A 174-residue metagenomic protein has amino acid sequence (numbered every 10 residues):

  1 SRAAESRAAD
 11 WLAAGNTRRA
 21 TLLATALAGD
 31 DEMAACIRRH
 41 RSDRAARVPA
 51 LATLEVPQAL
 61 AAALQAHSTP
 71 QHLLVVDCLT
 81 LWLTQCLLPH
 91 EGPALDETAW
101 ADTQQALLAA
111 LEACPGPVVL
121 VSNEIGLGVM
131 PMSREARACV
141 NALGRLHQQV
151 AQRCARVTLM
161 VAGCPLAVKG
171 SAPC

Functional and structural regions predicted by a protein language model:
S1-S68: Conserved P-loop
R2-A14, C78, W82, E91 (+1 more regions): Non-transmembrane, interaction-prone segments in cytosolic or luminal domains
N16, A52, H72, A162 (+1 more regions): Short linear functional motifs in flexible/disordered or boundary regions
R18-A20, H72, P117, R156: Residues at the starts of beta-strands that form the adenosine-phosphate
A26, P57, L79-T80, E124-I125 (+1 more regions): Short, flexible active-site-adjacent loop segments at beta-strand->alpha-helix junctions, enriched in small/polar
S42, R47-S68, H72-H90, E97-D102 (+1 more regions): Portal/gating segments that form or line small-molecule/metal binding sites
L83-C174: Replace "adjacent to P-loop NTPase cores in ATP/GTP-dependent enzymes" with "adjacent to NTP-binding cores
